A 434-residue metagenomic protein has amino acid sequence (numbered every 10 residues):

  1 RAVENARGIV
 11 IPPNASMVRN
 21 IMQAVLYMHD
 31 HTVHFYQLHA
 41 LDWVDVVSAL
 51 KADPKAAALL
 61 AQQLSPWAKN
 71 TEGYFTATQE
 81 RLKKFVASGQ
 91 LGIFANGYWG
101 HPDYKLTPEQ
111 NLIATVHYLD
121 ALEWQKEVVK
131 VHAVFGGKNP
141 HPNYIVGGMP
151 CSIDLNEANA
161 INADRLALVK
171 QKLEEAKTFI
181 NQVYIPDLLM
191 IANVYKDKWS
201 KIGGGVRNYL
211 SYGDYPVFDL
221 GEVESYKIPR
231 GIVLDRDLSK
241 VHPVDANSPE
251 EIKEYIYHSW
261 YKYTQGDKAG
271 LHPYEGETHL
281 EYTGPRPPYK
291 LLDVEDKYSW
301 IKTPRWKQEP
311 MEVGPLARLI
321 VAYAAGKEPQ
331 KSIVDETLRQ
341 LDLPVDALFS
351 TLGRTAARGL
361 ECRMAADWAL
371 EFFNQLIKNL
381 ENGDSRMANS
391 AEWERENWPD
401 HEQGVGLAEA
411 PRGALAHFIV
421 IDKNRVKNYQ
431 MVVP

Functional and structural regions predicted by a protein language model:
R1-P434: Metal/cofactor-centered catalytic core regions of large enzymes
